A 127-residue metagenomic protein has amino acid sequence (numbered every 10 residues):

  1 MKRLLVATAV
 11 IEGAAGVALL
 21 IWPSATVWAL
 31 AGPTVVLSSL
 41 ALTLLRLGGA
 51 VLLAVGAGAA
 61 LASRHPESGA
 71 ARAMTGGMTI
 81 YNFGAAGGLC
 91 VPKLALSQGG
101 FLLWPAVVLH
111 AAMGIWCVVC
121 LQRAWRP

Functional and structural regions predicted by a protein language model:
M1-E12: Cytosolic juxtamembrane helix and N-cap/initiation of the first transmembrane helix
L4, A15-T43: Membrane-helix boundary elements
G13-L20, L40-R64, G76-G87: Core segments of alpha-helical transmembrane spans in multipass integral membrane proteins
W22-S24, A31-P33, P66, P92-S97 (+1 more regions): Short helix-capping/hinge motifs at transmembrane helix termini and TM-loop junctions
T34-L42, A73-M74, S97-V108: Non-cytosolic membrane-interface motifs at loop->transmembrane helix junctions
A57-R72, K93-A95: Juxtamembrane helix-break-helix junctions at the cytosolic face of small multi-pass alpha-helical membrane proteins
G87-P105, L121-Q122: Membrane-helix boundary connector in multi-pass membrane proteins
A112-P127: Membrane-water interface at the C-terminal end of transmembrane alpha helices
